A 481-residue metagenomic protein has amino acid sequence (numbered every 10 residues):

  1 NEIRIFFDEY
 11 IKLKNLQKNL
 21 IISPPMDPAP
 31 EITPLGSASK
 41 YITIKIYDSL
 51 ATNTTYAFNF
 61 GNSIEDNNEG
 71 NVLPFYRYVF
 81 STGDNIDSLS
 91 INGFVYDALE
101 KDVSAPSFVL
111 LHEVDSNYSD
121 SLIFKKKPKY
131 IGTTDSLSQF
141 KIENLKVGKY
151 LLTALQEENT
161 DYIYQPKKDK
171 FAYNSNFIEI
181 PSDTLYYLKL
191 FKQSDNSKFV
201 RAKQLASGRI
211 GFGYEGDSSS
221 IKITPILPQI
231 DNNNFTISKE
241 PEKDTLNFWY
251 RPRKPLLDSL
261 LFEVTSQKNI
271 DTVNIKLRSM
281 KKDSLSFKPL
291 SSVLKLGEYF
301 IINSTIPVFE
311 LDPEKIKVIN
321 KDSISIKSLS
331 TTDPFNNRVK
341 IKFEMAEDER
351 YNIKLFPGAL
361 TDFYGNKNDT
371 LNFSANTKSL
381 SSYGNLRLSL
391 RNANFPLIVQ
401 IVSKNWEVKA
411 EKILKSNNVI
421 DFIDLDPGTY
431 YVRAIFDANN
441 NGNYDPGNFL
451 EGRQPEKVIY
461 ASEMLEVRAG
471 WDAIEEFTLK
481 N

Functional and structural regions predicted by a protein language model:
N1-L155, K167-F171, E179-P181, N196-S382 (+2 more regions): Acidic, low-complexity Ser/Thr/Gly/Pro-rich repeat segments typical of extracellular/periplasmic and surface-exposed
T82-I86, L185-S194, T377-Y383, S389-R391 (+1 more regions): Conserved "repeat-terminator" motif of extracellular CCP/Sushi domains
E157-P166, D437-P446: Acidic, glycine-anchored loop motifs typical of Ca2+
I180-Y186, A469-I474: Extracellular interaction modules
D195, I210-D217, K282, A410-E411 (+2 more regions): Beta-propeller-forming repeat regions
D424-D426: Short, surface-exposed loop/turn motifs with a glycine/proline- and acidic-biased composition
